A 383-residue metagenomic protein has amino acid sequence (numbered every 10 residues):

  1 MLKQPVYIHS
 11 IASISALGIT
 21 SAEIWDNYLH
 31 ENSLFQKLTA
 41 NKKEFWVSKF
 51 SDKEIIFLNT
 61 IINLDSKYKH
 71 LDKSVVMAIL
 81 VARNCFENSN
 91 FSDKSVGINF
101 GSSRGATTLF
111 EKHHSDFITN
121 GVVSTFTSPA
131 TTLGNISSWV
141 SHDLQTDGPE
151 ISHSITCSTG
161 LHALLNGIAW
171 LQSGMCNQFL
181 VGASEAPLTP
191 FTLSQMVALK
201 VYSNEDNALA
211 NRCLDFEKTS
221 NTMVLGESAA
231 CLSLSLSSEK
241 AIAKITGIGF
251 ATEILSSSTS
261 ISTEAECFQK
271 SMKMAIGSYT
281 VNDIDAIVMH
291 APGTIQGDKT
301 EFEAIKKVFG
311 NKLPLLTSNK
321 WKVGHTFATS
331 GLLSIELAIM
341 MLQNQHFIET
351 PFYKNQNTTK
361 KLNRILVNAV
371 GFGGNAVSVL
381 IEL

Functional and structural regions predicted by a protein language model:
M1-H9, L362-R364, L383: Extreme N-terminal starter segment of soluble prokaryotic enzymes
L2-I14, S21-V47, N207-S278, D285-A286: Condensing-enzyme catalytic core mediating Claisen C-C bond formation in acyl metabolism
A12, N99-S102, S154, F179-E185 (+3 more regions): Short beta-strand segments
A22-F100, A106-T107, S271-D283, V308: Conserved active-site "lid/cap" helical segment
T60-K67, D116-F126, D143-H153, A210-E217 (+3 more regions): Glycine/charged-rich beta-loop-alpha catalytic/anionic-binding loops adjacent to active sites
N99-I151, A198-L199, K299-N311: Active-site-proximal gating segment of KS-fold condensing enzymes and close homologs
G121-S124, T131, L165, A169 (+2 more regions): Glycine-/small-residue-rich "gating" segment that lines the acyl/pantetheine channel and substrate pocket
C157-Q172, T222-I242, E253-Q269, K273-L383: Claisen-condensing/thiolase-fold acyl-transfer catalytic domains that form or cleave C-C bonds in fatty acid
